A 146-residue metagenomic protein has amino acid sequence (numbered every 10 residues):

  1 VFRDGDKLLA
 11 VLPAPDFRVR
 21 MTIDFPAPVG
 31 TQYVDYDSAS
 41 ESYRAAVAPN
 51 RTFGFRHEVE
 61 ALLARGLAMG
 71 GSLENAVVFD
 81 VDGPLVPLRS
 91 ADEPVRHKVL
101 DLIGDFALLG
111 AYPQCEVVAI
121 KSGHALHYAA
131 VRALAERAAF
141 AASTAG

Functional and structural regions predicted by a protein language model:
V1-G146: Short acidic-hydrophobic catalytic motif
